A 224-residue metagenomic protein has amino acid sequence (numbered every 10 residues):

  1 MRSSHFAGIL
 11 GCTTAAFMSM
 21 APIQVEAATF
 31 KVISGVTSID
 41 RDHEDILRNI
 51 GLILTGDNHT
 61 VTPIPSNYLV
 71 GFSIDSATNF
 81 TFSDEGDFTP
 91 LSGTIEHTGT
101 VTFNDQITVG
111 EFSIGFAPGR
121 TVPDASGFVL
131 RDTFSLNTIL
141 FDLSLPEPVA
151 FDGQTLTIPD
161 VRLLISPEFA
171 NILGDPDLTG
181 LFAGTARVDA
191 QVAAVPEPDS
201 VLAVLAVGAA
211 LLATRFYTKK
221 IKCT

Functional and structural regions predicted by a protein language model:
M1-L10: Bacterial N-terminal signal peptides that target proteins for export
G11-T14, V207: Hydrophobic helical h-region of N-terminal Sec-dependent signal peptides in bacterial secretory/periplasmic proteins
F17-Q24, R215: C-terminal segment of classical bacterial N-terminal signal peptides
V25-T89, R162-A194: N-terminal segment immediately downstream of the Sec signal-peptide cleavage site in secreted/extracellular proteins
H59-L136: Predominantly extracellular/secreted and cell-surface proteins with exposed, flexible low-complexity segments
R131-T133, T138-V161: Extended amphipathic ligand-handling, pore-lining, and cofactor/metal-binding catalytic surfaces
E197-F216: A short, hydrophobic C-terminal helix/tail in secreted or cell-surface proteins
K220-T224: Short, charged juxtamembrane terminal tails flanking transmembrane helices
